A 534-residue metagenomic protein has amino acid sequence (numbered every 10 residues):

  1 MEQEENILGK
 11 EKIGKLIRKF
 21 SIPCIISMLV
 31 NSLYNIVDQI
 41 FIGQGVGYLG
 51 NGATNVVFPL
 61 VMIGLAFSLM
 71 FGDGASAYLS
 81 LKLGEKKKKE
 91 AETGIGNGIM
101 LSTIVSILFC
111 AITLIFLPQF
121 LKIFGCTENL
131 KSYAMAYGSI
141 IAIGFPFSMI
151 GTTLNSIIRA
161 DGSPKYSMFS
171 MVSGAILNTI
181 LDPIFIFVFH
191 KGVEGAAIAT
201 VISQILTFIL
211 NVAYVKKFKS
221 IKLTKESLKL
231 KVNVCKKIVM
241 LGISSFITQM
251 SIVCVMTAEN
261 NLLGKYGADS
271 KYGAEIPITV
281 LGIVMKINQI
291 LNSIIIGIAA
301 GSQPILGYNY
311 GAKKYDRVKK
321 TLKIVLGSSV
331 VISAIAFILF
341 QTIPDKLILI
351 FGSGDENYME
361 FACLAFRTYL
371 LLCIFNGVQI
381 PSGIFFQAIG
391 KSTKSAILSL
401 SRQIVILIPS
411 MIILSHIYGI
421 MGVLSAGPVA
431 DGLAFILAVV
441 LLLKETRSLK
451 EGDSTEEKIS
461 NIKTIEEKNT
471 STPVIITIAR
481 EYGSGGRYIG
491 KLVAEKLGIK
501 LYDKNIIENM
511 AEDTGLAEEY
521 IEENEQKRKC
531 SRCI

Functional and structural regions predicted by a protein language model:
M1-S21, L79-G144, V188-I243, L306-L372 (+1 more regions): Short alpha-helical transmembrane segments in multi-pass integral membrane proteins
G14-L33, V37, L60-F67, I143 (+5 more regions): Residue-level signal for short hydrophobic patches within transmembrane helices of multi-pass membrane transporters
K19-D38, I140, G174, S203-T207 (+2 more regions): Transmembrane helical elements of multi-pass membrane transporters/channels
L33-N51, L121-E128, I184-K191, V253-I283 (+4 more regions): Helix-terminus/linker motif at the lipid-water interface of multi-pass membrane proteins
Y48-P59, A134, G138, A197 (+2 more regions): Small-residue hotspots at the loop-to-helix junctions and early N-terminal turns of transmembrane alpha-helices
N51-A111, S148-S167, N260, V280-I338 (+2 more regions): Small-residue-rich hydrophobic transmembrane alpha-helices
G72, I141-R159, S167-N178, A196-N211 (+4 more regions): Short runs within selected transmembrane alpha-helices of multi-pass transporters and secretion channels
A511-I534: ATP-dependent small-molecule kinase phosphotransfer cores that center on conserved nucleotide phosphate-binding segments
